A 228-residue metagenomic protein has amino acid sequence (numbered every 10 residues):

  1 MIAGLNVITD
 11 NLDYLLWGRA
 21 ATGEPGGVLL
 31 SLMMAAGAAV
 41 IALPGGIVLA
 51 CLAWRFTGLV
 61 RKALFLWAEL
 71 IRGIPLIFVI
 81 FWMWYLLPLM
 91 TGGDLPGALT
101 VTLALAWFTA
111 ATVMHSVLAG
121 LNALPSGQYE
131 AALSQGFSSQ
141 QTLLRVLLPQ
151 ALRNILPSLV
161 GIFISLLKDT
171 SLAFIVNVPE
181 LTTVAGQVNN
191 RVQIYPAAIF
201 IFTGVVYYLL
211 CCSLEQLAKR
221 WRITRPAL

Functional and structural regions predicted by a protein language model:
M1-L228: Transmembrane alpha-helices and adjacent helix-loop boundaries
